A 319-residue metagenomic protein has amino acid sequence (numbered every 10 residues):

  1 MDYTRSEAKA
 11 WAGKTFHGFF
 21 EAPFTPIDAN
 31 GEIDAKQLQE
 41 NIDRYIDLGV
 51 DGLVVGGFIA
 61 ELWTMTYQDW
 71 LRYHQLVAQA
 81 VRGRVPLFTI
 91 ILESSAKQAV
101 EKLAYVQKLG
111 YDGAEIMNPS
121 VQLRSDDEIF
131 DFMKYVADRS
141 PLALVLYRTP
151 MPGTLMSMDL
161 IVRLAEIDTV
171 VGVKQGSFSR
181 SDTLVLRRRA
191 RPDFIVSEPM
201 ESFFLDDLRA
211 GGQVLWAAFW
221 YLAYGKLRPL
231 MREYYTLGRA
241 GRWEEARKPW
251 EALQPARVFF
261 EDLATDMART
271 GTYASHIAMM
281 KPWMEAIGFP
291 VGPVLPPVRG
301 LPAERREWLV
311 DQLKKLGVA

Functional and structural regions predicted by a protein language model:
D2-G153, R299, A319: Active-site beta->alpha loop and helix N-cap motifs at the rims of alpha/beta catalytic domains
D2-K9, T15-F24, L48, G212 (+2 more regions): C-terminal alpha-helical cap/extension of soluble enzyme domains
I33, E40, M65-Q68, R72 (+10 more regions): Conserved active-site and cofactor/substrate-binding residues in soluble primary-metabolism enzymes
Y135-R139, P150-D262: Catalytic alpha/beta core domains of metabolic enzymes, predominantly
